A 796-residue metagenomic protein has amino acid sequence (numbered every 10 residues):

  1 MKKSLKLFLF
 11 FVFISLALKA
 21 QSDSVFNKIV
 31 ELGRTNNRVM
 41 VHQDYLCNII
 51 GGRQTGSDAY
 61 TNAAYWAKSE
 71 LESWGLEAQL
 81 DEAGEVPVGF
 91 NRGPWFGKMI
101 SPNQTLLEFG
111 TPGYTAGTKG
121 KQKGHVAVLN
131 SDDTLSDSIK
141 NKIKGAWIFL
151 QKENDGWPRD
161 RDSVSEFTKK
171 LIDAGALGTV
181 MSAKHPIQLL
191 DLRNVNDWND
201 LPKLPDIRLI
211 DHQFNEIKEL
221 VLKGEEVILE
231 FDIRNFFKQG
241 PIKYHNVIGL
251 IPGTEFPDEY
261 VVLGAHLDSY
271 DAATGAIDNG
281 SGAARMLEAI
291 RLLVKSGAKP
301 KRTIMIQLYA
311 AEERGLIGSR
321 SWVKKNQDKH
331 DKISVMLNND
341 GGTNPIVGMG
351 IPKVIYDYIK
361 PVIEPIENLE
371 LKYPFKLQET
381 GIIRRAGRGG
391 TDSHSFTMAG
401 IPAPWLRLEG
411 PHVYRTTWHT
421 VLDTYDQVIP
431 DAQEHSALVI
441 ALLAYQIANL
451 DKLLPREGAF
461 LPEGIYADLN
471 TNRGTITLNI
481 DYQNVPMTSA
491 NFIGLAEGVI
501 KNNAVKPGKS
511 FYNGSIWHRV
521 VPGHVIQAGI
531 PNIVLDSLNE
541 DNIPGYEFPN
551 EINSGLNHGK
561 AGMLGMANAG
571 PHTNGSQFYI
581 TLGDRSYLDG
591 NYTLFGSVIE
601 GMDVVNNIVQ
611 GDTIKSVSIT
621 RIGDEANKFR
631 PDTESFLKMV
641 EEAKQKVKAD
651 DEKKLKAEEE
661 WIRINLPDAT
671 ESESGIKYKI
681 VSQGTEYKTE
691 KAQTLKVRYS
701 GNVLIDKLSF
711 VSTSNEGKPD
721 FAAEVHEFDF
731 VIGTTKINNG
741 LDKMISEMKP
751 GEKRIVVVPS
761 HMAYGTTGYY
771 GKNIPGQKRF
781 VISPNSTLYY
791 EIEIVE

Functional and structural regions predicted by a protein language model:
A20-A59, S69, E77, I251-G253 (+1 more regions): N-terminal hydrophobic or amphipathic helices/low-complexity stretches enriched in small/hydrophobic/Pro/Gly
D23-V25, E108, P112-D137, N196-G275 (+2 more regions): Soluble metallo-hydrolase cores and metallopeptidase-like ectodomains found primarily in the secretory/periplasmic
V41, L293-I317, M336, P750 (+1 more regions): Short helix-loop-beta-strand segments that form the rim/entrance of peptidase-like active sites
D44, N48-W147, E153-D155: Noncatalytic luminal/extracellular "stalk/propeptide" segments of secretory-pathway proteins
F109-P205, T274: Extracellular/luminal Protease-associated
R291, K295, Y414-G458: His/Asp/Glu-rich mid-to-C-terminal helical/loop segments that flank catalytic regions of hydrolases
Y309-E409: Metal-dependent peptidase/peptidase-like ectodomains
A459-E796: Cross-family detector of peptidyl-prolyl cis-trans isomerase
